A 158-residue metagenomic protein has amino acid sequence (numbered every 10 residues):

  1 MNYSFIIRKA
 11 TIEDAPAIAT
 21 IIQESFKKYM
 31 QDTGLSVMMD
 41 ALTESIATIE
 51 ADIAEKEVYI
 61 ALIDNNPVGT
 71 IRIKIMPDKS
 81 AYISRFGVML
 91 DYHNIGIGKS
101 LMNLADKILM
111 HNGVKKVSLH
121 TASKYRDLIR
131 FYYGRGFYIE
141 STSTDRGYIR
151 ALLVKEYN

Functional and structural regions predicted by a protein language model:
M1-E13, N158: Conserved N-terminal entry element of GNAT/NAT acetyltransferase domains
I6, Q23-T48: Conserved GNAT-fold acetyl-CoA-binding loop/helix
A10, F86-V88, T121: Hydrophobic adenine-recognition pocket in adenosine-nucleotide-binding enzymes
T48-I60, Y82: A short helix-loop-beta-strand connector motif used in the catalytic cores of GNAT acetyltransferases and, in some
I60, N66-K74, Y82, G87: Conserved beta-strand in the GNAT
I75-S84, H93, G113, D145-I149: A conserved beta-turn-beta hairpin within the catalytic core of GNAT-like acetyltransferases that forms part
V88, N94-K107, G134: Conserved acetyl-CoA-binding loop-helix of GNAT-fold acetyltransferases
K115-R135, T142-N158: C-terminal "cap" of GNAT-fold acetyltransferases
